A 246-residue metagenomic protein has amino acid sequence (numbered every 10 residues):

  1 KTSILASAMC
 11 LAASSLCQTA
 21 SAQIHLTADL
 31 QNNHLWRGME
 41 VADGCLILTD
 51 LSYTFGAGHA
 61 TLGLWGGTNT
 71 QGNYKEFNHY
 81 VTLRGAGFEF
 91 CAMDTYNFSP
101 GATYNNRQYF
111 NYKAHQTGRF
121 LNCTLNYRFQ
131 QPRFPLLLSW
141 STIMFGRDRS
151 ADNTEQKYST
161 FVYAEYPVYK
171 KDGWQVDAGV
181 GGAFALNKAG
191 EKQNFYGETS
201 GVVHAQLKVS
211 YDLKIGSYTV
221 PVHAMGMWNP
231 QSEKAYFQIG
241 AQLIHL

Functional and structural regions predicted by a protein language model:
K1-H25: Cleavable N-terminal export/targeting peptides
T19-Q23, G56-T61, C91, Q130-L136 (+3 more regions): Short loop/turn motifs that connect adjacent beta-strands in outer-membrane beta-barrel proteins
A22-T54: Outer-membrane beta-barrel initiation region
A28-H34, H59-T70, F90-F98, N105-Y109 (+3 more regions): Transmembrane beta-strand segments that form the barrel wall of outer-membrane beta-barrel proteins
N32, Y53-F55, L83-G85, D94 (+5 more regions): Residue-level signature of outer-membrane beta-barrel architecture
T70-Y163, A189-S200: Outer-membrane pore/translocation modules
Q175-I215, P221-H223: Outer membrane beta-barrel transmembrane domains
L207, E233-L246: Outer-membrane beta-barrel "beta-signal"
